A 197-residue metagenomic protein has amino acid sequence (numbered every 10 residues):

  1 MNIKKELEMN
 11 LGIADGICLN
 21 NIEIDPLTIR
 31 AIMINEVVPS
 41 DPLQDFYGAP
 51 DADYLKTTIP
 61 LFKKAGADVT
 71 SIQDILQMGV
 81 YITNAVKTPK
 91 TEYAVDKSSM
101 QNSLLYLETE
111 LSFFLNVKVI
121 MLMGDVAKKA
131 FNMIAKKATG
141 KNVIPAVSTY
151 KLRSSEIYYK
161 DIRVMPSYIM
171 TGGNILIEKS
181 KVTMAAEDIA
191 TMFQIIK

Functional and structural regions predicted by a protein language model:
M1-G16, T91-E108, F113, K137-K197: C-terminal capping/extension of enzyme domains
M1-K63, Y158-K160, T191-K197: Active-site and ligand/interface coordination hotspots across diverse enzymes and nucleic-acid-associated assemblies
I32-N35, T83, L122-M123, S167: Short hydrophobic segments within beta-strands
V37-S40, K87-K90, D125-K128, I169-G173: Short, solvent-exposed loop/turn segments at secondary-structure junctions
P42-D45, F131-M133, L176: Short glycine-/acidic-enriched loop or helix-start segments at secondary-structure transitions that form or flank
G48-S99: Short, surface-exposed acidic-centric catalytic microdomains
F62, I134-T139: Active-site catalytic pocket residues across diverse enzymes, especially alpha/beta-hydrolases
Q77-K129, M133: Internal catalytic-core helix/loop-beta-alpha segment that presents or stabilizes conserved functional determinants
